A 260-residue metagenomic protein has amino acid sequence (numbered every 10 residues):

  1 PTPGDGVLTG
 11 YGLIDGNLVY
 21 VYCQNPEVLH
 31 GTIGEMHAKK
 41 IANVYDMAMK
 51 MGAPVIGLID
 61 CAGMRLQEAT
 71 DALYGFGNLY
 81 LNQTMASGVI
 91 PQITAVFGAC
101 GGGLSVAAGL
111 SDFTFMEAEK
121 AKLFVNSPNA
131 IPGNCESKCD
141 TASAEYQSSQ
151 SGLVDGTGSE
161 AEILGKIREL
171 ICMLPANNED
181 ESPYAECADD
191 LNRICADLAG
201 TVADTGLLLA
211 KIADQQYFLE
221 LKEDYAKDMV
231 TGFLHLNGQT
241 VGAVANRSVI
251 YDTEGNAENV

Functional and structural regions predicted by a protein language model:
P1-S87, P91-I93: Long, structured ligand/cofactor-binding scaffold of large enzymes
P1-V19, N25, L29-H30, Q147-Q150 (+1 more regions): Intrinsically disordered, low-complexity segments enriched in small/flexible residues
G4, K40, C100, C139-D140 (+1 more regions): Residue-level preference for nonpolar/small residues embedded in alpha-helices
P26-A48, D112-F113, A121-L123, P128-P132 (+3 more regions): Extended active-site and interfacial segments that coordinate phosphate-rich ligands in large catalytic machineries
I59-E179: Conserved catalytic cores of soluble enzyme domains, especially glycine-rich substrate-binding beta-alpha loops
